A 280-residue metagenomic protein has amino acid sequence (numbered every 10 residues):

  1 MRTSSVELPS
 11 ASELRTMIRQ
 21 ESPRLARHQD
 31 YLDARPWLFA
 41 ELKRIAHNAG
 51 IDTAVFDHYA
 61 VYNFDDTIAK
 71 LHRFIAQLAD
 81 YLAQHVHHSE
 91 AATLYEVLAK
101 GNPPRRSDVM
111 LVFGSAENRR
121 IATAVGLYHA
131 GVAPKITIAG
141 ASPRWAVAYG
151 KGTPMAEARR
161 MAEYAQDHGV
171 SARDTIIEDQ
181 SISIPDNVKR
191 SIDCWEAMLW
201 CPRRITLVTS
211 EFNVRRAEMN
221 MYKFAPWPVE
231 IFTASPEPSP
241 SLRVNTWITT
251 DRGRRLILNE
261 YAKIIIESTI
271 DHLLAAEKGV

Functional and structural regions predicted by a protein language model:
R2-R254: A structural signal for short, hydrophobic/glycine-enriched beta-strand patches
P240-V280: C-terminal capping/extension of enzyme domains
